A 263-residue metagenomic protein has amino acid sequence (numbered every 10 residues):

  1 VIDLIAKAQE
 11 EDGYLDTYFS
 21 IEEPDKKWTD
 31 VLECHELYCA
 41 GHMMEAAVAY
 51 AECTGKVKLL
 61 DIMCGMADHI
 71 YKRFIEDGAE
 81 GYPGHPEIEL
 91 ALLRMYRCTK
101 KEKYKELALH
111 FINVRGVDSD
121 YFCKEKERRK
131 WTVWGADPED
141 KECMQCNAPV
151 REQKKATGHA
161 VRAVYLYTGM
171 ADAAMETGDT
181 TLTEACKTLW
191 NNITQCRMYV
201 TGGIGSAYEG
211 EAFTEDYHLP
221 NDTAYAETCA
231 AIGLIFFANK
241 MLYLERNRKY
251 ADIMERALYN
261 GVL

Functional and structural regions predicted by a protein language model:
V1-L263: Glycan-recognition and catalytic cores of secretory/periplasmic carbohydrate-active enzymes
